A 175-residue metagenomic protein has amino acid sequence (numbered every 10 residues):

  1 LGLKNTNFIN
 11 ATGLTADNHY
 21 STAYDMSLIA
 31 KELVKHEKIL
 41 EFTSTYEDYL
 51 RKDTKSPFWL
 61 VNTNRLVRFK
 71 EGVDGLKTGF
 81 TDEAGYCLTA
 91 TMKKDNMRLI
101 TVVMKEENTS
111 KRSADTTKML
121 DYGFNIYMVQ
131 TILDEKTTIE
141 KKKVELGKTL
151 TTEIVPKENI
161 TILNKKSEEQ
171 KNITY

Functional and structural regions predicted by a protein language model:
L3, N7, T15-Y175: Domain-terminus/edge residues, biased toward the C-terminal soluble/receptor-binding domains of extracytoplasmic
A11: Short loop/turn motifs enriched for small/polar and acidic residues
